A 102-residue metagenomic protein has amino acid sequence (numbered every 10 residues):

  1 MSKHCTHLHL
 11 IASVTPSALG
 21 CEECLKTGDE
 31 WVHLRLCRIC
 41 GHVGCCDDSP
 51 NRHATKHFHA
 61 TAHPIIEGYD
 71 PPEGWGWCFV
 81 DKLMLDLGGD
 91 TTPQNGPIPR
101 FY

Functional and structural regions predicted by a protein language model:
K3-I11, T15-G20, T27, V43-Y102: Cys/His-rich, Zn2+-coordinating zinc-finger modules
E22-L25, R38: Cys/His/Pro-rich metal-binding microdomains
D29-R38: Canonical RING-type zinc finger of E3 ubiquitin-protein ligases
